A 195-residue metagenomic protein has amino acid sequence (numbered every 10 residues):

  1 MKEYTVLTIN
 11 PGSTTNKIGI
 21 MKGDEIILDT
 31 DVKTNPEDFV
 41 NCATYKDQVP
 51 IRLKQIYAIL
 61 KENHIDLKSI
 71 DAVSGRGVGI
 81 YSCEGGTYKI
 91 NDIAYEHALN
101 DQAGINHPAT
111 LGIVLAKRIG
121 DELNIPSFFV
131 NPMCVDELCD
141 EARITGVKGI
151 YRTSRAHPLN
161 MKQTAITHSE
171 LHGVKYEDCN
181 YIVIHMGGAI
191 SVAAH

Functional and structural regions predicted by a protein language model:
K2, L67-S69, K175-C179: Short helix-loop-beta connector
V6-D47: Short glycine-rich, Thr/Ser-proximal phosphate-binding strand/loop in the N-terminal lobe of ATP-dependent enzymes
V6-I9, I70-S74, Y181-V183: Short glycine-aspartate micro-motif
G12-K17, V78-Y81, H185-S191: Gly/Ser/Thr-rich loops at beta-strand to alpha-helix junctions that form or flank small-molecule/cofactor-binding
K33-S74: Conserved active-site "lid/cap" helical segment
C42, K46-V49, D101-A109, S154: Short gly/ser-rich anion-binding loops that grip negatively charged ligand groups
L60, I65-A109, C134-T145: Short beta-strand-loop/turn "lid" adjacent to the catalytic site in phosphate-handling enzymes
A109-H195: Phosphate-binding/catalytic loop of phosphoryl-transfer enzymes
